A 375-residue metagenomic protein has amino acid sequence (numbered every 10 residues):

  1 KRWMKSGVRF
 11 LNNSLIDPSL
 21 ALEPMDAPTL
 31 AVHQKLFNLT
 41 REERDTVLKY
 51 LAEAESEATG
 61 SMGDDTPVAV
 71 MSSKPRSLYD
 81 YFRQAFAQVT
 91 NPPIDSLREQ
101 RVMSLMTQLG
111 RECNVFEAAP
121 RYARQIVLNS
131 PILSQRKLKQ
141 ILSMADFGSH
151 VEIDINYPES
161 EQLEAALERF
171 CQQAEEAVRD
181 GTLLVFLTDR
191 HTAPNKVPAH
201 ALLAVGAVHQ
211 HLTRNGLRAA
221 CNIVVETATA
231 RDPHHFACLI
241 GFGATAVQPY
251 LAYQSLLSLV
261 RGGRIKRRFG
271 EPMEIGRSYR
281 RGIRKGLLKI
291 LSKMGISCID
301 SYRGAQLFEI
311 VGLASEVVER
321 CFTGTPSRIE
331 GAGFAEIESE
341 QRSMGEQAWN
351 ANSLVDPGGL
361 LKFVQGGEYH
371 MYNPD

Functional and structural regions predicted by a protein language model:
K1-A166, Q173-A177, G181-L184, H235-F236 (+3 more regions): Flexible, glycine-rich loop/tail regions that form catalytic "lids" or insertion modules at the edges of active sites
P67, T188-V197, N222-A230: Conserved short loop/turn motifs at secondary-structure junctions
L167-Q173, T192-K196, V208, V224: Active-site-adjacent structural elements in folded domains
D189, V208, L239, C298: Conserved, mostly hydrophobic/aromatic
R190-T192, A228, A244, L251-L256: Short, ordered loop/turn segments at secondary-structure junctions
P194-A207, S255-R264: Active-site-adjacent beta->alpha loops and helix N-cap segments on the catalytic face of soluble alpha/beta enzymes
V197-V225, S278-I283: Alpha-helix-loop-beta-strand connector modules within alpha/beta enzyme cores
T229-G243: Catalytic cores of alpha/beta
